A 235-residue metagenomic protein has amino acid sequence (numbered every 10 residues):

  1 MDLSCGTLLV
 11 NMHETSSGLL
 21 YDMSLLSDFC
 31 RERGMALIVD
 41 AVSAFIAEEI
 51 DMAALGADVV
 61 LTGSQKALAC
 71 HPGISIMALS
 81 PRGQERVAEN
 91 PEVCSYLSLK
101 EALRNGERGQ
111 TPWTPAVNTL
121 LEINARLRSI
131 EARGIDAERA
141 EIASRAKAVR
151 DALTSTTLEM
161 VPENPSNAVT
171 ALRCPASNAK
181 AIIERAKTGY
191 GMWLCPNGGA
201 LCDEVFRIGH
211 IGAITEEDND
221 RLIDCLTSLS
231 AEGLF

Functional and structural regions predicted by a protein language model:
M1-I46: Active-site phosphate-binding strand-loop segment of PLP-dependent enzymes
A53-Q65: Conserved active-site segment immediately N-terminal to the catalytic lysine that forms the internal aldimine
Q65-A148: Active-site C-terminal subdomain of aminotransferase-like
T157-M160, M192-N197: A short linear hydrophobic-aromatic micro-motif
E159-G189: Conserved PLP-binding catalytic core of the aspartate aminotransferase-like
A200, E204-F235: PLP-dependent enzyme catalytic core of the Aspartate aminotransferase-like
